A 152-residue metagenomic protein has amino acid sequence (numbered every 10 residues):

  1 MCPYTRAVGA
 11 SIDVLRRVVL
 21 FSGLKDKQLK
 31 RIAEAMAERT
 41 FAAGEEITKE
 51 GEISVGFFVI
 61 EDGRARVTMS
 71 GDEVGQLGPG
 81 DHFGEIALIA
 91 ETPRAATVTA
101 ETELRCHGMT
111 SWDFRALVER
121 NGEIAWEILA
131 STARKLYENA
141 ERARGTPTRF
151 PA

Functional and structural regions predicted by a protein language model:
M1-A152: Cytosolic regulatory regions built on CNB/CRP/Popeye-like sensor folds
